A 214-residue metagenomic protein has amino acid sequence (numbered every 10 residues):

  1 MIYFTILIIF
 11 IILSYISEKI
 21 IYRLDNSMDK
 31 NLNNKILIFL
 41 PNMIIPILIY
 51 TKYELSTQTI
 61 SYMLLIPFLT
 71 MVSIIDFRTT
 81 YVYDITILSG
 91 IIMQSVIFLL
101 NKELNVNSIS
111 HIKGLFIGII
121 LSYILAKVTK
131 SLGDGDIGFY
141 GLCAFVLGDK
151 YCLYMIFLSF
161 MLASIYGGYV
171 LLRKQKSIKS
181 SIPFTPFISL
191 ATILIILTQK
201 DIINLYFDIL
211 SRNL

Functional and structural regions predicted by a protein language model:
M1-L214: A membrane-topology feature that recognizes alpha-helical transmembrane segments and their immediate juxtamembrane
